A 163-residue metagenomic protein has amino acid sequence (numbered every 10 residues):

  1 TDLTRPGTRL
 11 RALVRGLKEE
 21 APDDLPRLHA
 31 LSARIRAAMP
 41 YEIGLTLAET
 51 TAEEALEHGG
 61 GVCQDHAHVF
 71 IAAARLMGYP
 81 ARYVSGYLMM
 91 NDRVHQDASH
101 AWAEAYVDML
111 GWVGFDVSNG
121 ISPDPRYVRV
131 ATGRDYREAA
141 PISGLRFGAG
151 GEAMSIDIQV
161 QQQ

Functional and structural regions predicted by a protein language model:
T1-G61, R134-Y136, F147-Q162: Secondary-structure boundary elements
A33, D65-G148: Hydrophobic/aromatic-rich core segments of domains that either
D108, Q162-Q163: Non-catalytic peripheral regions of nucleotide-handling enzymes
